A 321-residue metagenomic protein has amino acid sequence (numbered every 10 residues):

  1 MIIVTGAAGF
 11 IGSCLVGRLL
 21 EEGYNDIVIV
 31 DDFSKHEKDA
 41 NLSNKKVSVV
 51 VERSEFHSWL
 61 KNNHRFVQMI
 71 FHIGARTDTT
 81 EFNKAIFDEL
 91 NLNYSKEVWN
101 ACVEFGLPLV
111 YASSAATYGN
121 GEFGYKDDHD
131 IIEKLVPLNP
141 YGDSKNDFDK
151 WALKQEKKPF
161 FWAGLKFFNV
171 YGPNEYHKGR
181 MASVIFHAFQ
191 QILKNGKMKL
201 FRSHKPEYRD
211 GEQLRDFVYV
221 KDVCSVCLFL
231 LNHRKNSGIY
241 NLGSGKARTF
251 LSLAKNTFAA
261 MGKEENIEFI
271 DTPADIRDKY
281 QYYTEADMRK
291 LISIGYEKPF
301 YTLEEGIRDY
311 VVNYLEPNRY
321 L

Functional and structural regions predicted by a protein language model:
M1, Q68-M69, P108: Structural motif
I2-E22: N-terminal Rossmann NAD(P)H-binding glycine-rich loop of SDR-like oxidoreductase domains
T5, V30, I70-G74, Y111-A115 (+1 more regions): SDR active-site strand-loop-helix element
I29-F56: Glycine-rich phosphate-binding loop and adjoining beta1-alpha1-beta2 segment of Rossmann-like nucleotide-binding folds
N44, R53-L90: NAD(P)H-binding glycine-rich loop region in Rossmannoid oxidoreductase-like domains and their noncatalytic homologs
E89, N93-E97, E104, T117-G164 (+3 more regions): Catalytic helix-loop patch of NAD(P)-dependent Rossmann-fold dehydrogenases
F123, K150-F229, N256-F258: NAD(P)-dependent short-chain dehydrogenase/reductase
K194-L321: C-terminal substrate-binding subdomain of Rossmann-fold SDR/epimerase-dehydratase oxidoreductases
